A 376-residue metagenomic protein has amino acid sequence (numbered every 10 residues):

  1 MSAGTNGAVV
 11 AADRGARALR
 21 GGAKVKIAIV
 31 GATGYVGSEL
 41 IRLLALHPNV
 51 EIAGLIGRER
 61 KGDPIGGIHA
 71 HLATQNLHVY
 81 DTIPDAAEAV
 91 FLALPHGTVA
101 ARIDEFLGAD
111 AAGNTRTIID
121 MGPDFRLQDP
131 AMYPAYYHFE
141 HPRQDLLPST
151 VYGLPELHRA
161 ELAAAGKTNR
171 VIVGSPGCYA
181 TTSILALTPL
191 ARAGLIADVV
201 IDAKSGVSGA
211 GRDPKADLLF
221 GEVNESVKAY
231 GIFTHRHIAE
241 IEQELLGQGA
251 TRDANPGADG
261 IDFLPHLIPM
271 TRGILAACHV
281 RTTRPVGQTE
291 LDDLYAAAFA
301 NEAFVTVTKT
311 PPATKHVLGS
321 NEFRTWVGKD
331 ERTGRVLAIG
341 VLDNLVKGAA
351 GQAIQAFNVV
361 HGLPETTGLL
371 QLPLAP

Functional and structural regions predicted by a protein language model:
S2-I232, K329-E331, A375-P376: N-terminal Rossmann-like NAD(P) cofactor-binding subdomain of oxidoreductases, focused on the glycine-rich
G34, G97, G177, I268 (+2 more regions): Short, surface-exposed acidic/glycine-rich loop or hinge patches that mediate macromolecular interfaces
Y35, S149, T181-L185, I232-E240 (+4 more regions): Conserved active-site and cofactor/substrate-binding residues in soluble primary-metabolism enzymes
E39, L43, L185, P189 (+3 more regions): Alpha-helical scaffold segments in soluble metabolic enzymes
L43, H47, A109, E244 (+3 more regions): Conserved short hydrophobic interaction patches
N49-P84, A93, D198, V207-A338: C-terminal substrate-binding/catalytic lobe of Rossmann-fold NAD(P)-dependent oxidoreductases
A73, G97-L107, Q248-G257, T306-T314 (+1 more regions): Short secondary-structure transition/capping segments
R324, K329-P376: NAD(P)-dependent Rossmann-like dehydrogenase/reductase catalytic/cofactor-binding core
